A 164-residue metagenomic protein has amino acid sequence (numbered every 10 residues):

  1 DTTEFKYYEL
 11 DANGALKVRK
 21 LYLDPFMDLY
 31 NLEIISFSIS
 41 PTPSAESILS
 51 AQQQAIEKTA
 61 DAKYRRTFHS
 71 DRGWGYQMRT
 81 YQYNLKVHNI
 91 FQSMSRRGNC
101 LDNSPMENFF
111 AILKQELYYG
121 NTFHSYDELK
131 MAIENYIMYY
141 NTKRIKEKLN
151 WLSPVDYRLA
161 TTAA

Functional and structural regions predicted by a protein language model:
D1-A164: Charged DNA-binding/catalytic regions of mobile-element recombinases
